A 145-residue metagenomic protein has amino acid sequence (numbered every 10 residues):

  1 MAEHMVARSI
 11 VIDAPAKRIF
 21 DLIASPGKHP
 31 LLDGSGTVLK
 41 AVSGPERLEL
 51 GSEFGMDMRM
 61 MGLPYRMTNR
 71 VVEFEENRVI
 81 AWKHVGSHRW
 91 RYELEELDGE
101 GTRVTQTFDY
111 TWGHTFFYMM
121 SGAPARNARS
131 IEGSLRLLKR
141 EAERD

Functional and structural regions predicted by a protein language model:
M1-E46: Hydrophobic ligand-binding cavity/cleft-lining segments
M5-A7, P64-T68, S87-R91, R103: Short, surface-exposed coil-to-beta transition loops
A16-K17, R47, E73-N77, E93-R103 (+1 more regions): A short, structured loop/turn motif at beta-sheet edges
I19-I23, H29, F54-M56, V71 (+3 more regions): Hydrophobic pocket/interface hotspot
G36-L39, R140-D145: Short, highly charged C-terminal tails/helix-capping segments
D57-F74, I80: Helix-adjacent hinge/juxtasegments
V79-G133, L138: Beta-strand/loop substructures that line and gate deep hydrophobic ligand-binding cavities in soluble
